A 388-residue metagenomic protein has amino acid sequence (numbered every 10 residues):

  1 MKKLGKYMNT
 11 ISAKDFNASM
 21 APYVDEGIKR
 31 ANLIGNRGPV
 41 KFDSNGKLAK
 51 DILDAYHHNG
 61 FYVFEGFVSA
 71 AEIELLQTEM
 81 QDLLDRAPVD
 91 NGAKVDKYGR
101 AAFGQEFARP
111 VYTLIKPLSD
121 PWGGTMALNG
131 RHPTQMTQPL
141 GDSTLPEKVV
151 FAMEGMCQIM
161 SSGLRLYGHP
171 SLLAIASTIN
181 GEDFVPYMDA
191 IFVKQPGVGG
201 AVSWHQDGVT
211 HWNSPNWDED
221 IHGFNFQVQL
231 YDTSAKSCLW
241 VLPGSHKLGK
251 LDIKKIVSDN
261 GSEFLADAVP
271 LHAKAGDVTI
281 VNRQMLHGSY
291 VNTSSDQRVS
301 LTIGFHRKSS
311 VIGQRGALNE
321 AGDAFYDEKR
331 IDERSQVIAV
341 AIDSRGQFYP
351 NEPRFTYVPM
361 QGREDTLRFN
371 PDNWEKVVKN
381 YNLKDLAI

Functional and structural regions predicted by a protein language model:
K2-F42, R86, P117, D252-K254 (+2 more regions): Non-heme Fe(II)/2-oxoglutarate
K2-H58, E65-W204, T210: Non-heme Fe(II)-dependent double-stranded beta-helix
V63-G66, V185-M188, C238-V241, I280-V281: A structural signal for short, well-ordered beta-strand segments and their strand-loop junctions that often border
G163-L164, A174-I175, W212-N216, V228-L230 (+2 more regions): Short helix-to-loop capping/linker segments positioned immediately adjacent to catalytic or ligand/cofactor-binding
D189-I191, F226-V228, L301-F305: A structural signal for short, well-ordered beta-strand segments
A190, Q195, Q206-G208, V228-D232 (+1 more regions): Short, structured patches in soluble enzyme cores that scaffold and shape functional sites
S203-G223: Acidic, His- and aromatic-enriched active-site or binding-groove loops in soluble protein domains that engage sugars
D220-F224, V228-Y290, S310: Double-stranded beta-helix
